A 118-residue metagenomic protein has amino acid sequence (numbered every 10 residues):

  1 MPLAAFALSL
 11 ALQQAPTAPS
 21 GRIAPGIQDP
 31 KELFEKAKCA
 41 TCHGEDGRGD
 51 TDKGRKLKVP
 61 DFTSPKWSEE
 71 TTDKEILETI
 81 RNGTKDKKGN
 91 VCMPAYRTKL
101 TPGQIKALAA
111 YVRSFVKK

Functional and structural regions predicted by a protein language model:
M1-Q14: Sec-dependent N-terminal signal peptides
Q14-E35, E70: Electrostatic cytochrome c docking/interface patches
A24, Q28, E70-T71, K87 (+1 more regions): Soluble non-cytosolic domains of exported or imported proteins
I27-D29, L33-K36, D86-C92, F115-K118: Short sequence/structural segments immediately N-terminal
K31, G44-E78: Gly/Gly-Pro-rich "capping" loops immediately C-terminal to redox-active cysteine motifs in periplasmic/lumenal
E35-T41, D46, Q104: Short pre-active-site segment immediately N-terminal to redox-active cysteine/selenocysteine motifs in thiol-based
D50-D61, T79-A107, V112-F115: Axial heme c-ligation environment in periplasmic c-type cytochrome domains
